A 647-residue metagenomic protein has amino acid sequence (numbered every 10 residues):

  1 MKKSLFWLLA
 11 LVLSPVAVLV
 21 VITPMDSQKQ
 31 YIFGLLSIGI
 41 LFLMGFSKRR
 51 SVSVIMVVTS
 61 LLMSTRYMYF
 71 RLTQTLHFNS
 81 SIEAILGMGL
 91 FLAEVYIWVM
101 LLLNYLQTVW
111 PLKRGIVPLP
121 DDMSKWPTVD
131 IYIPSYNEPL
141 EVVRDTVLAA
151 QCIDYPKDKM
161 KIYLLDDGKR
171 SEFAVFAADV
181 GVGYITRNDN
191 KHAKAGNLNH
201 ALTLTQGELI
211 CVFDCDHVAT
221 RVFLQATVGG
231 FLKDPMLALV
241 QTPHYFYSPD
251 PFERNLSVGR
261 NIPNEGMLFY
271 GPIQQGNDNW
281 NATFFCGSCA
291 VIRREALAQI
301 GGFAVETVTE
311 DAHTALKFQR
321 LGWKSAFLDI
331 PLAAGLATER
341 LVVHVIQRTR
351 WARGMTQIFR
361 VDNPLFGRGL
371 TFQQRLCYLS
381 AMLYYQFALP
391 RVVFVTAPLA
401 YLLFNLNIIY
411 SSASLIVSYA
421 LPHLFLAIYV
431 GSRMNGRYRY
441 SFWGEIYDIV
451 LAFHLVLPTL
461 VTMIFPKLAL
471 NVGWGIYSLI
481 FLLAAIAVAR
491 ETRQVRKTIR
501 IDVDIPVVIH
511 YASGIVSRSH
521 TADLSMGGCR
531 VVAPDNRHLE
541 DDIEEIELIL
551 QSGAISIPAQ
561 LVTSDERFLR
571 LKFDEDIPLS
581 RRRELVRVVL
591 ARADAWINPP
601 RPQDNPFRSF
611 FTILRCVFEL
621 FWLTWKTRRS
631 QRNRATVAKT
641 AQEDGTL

Functional and structural regions predicted by a protein language model:
M1-M123, A388, L470, G475-V488 (+2 more regions): N-terminal membrane-anchoring/stem segments of glycan-assembly enzymes
M1-T23, F42-V52, N79-I85, L106-D121 (+2 more regions): Basic/Trp-rich segment in TM-proximal cytosolic loops or flexible interdomain/linker regions
Q107, I185-L209, R221-V308, Q319-R320 (+1 more regions): Long helical/loop segments within the catalytic core of UDP-sugar-dependent glycosyltransferases, especially the large
T128-D130, K161, H313: Cell-envelope/extracellular polymer assembly enzymes that use nucleotide-activated donors
L148-K159: Short, acidic, metal-binding catalytic loop of nucleotide-sugar glycosyltransferases
D166-F173, D189-N190: A conserved acidic beta->alpha catalytic loop
D214-V218: The conserved acidic donor/metal-binding loop of glycosyltransferases
K467-L647: Structured alpha-helical
